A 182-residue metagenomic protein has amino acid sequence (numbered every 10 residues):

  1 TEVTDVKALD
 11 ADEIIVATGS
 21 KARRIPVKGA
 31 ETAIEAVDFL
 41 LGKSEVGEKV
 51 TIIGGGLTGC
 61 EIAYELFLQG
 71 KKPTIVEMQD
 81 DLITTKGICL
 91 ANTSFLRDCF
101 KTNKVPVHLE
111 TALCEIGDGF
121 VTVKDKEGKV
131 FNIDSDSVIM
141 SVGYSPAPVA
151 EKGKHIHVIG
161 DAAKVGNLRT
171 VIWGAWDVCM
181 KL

Functional and structural regions predicted by a protein language model:
T1-L9, S20-R24, L109-F120: A conserved short coil-to-beta-strand element within the FAD-binding core of flavoproteins
T1-T4, T18-Q69, K154-N167: Glycine-rich dinucleotide-binding loop and its adjacent helix/turn
D5-E13, E45, G128-S137: Core beta-strand elements of the Rossmann-like FAD/NAD(P) dinucleotide-binding domain in flavoenzyme oxidoreductases
A11-E13, A17-R24, V37-F39, S135-P148: Glycine-/small-residue-rich beta->alpha transition segments that form the dinucleotide
I15, I34, T51, T74-V76 (+3 more regions): Hydrophobic/aromatic beta-strand patches that form the interior of the parallel beta-sheet core in alpha/beta enzyme
G59-I62, D81-T93, H157-L182: A conserved FAD-binding loop/helix module that cradles the flavin
E65-T111: Rossmann-like dinucleotide-binding cores of NAD(P)H-dependent redox enzymes
E115, G119-G160, K164-V178: C-terminal catalytic lobe of FAD-dependent flavoproteins
